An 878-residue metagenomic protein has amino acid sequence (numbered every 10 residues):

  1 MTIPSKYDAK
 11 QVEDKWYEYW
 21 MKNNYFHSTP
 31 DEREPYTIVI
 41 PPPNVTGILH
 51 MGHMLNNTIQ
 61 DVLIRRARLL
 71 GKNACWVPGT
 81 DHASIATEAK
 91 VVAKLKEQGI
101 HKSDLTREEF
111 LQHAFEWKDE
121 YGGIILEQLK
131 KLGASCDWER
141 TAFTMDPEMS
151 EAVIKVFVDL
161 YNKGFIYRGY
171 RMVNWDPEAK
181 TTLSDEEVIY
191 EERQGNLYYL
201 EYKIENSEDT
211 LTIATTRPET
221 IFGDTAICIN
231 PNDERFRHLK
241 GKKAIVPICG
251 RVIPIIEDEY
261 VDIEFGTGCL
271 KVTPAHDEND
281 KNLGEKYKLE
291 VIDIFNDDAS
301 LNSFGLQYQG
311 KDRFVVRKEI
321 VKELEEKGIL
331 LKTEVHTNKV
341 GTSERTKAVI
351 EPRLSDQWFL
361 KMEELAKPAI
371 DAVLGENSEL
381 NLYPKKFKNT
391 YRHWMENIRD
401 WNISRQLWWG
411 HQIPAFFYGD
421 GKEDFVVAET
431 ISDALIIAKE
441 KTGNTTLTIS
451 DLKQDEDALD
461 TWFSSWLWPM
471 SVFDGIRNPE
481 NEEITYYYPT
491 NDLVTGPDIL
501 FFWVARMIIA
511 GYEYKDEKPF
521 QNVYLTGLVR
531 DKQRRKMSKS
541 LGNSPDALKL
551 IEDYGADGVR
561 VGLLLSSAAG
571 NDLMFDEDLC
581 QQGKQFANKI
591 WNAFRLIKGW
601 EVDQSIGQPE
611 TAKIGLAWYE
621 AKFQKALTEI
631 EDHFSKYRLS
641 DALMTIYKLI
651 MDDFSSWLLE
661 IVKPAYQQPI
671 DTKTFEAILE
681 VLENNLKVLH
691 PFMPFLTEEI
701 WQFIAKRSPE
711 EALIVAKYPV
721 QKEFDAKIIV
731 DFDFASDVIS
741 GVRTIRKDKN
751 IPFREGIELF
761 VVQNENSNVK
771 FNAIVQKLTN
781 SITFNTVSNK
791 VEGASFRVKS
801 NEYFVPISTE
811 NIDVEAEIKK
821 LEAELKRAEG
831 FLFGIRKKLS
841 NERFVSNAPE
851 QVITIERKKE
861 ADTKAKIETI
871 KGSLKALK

Functional and structural regions predicted by a protein language model:
M1-M51, A74, L331, E344 (+1 more regions): Non-catalytic terminal extensions that flank enzyme cores
K15, Y19-N23, V92-T210, I221 (+10 more regions): Residue patterns forming the tRNA-binding/recognition surfaces of aminoacyl-tRNA synthetases and related DALR
T29-V91, V153, I213-T216, T220 (+5 more regions): N-terminal catalytic cores of NTP/NDP-binding nucleotidyl/phosphoryl-transfer enzymes
M54-V62, L211-P247, L270-A275, N282 (+4 more regions): Extended active-site and interfacial segments that coordinate phosphate-rich ligands in large catalytic machineries
R65-N73, K94-R107, E127, K131-C136 (+18 more regions): Secondary-structure transition/capping motifs at alpha-helix termini and the adjoining loop/turn into the next element
D81, V173, P177, S184-I189 (+6 more regions): Acidic, turn-prone loop/beta-hairpin segments
E259-V261, Y287-A299, L407-G410, P414-Y418 (+1 more regions): Alpha-helical recognition segments enriched in aromatics with Gly/Pro capping that present substrate-recognition
F703-K878: C-terminal low-complexity, glycine/proline- and small-hydrophobic-enriched intrinsically disordered tails that act as
